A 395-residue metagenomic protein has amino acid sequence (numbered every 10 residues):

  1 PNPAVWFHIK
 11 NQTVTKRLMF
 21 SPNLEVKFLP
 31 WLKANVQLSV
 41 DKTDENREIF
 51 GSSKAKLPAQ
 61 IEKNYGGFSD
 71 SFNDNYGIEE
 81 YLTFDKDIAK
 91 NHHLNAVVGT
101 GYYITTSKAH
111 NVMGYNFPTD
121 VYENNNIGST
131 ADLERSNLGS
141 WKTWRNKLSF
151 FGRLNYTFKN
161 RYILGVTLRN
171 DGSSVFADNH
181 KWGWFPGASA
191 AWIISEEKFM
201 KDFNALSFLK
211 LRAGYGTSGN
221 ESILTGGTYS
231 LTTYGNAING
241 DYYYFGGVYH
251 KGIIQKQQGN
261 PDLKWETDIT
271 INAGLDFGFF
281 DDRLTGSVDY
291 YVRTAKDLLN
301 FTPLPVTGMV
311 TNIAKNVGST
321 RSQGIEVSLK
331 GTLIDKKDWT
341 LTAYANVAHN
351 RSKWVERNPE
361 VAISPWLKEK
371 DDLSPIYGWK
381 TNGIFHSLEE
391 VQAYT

Functional and structural regions predicted by a protein language model:
P1-G51, I61-S387: Extracellular/periplasmic, surface-exposed regions of secreted and cell-surface proteins
E390-T395: Short, intrinsically disordered, charge-balanced linker/junction segments flanking boundaries in proteins
